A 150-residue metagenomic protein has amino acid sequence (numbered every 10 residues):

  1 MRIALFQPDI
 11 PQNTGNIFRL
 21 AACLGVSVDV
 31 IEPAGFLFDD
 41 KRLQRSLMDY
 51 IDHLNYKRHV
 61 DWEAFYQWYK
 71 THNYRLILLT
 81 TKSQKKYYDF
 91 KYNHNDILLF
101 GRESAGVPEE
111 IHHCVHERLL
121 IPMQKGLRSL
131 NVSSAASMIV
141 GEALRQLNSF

Functional and structural regions predicted by a protein language model:
M1-T81, L144-R145: RNA substrate-binding interface of SAM-dependent RNA methyltransferases
L20, E110-I111: Hydrophobic/aromatic ligand-binding patch that stacks against planar heteroaromatic rings of cofactors or nucleotides
K41-R42, Y87-F90, E110: Short, well-ordered secondary-structure micro-motifs
R45-I51, H94-D96, M138: Short, hinge-like loop/turn segments at secondary-structure boundaries
T81-K85, R102-A105, K125: Short glycine-rich anion-binding loops that position phosphate/pyrophosphate groups of nucleotides and phosphorylated
Y87, Y92-N95, A105: Active-site oxyanion/phosphate-handling segment shared across diverse enzymes
C114-F150: Structured adenosyl-cofactor binding patch, chiefly the S-adenosyl-L-methionine
